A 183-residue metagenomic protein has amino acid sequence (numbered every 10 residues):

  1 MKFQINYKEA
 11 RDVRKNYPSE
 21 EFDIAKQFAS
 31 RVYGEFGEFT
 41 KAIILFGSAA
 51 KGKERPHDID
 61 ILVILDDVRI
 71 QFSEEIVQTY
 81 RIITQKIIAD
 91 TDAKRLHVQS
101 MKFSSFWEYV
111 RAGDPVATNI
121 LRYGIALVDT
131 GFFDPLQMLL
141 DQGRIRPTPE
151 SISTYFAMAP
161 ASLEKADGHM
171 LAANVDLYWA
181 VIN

Functional and structural regions predicted by a protein language model:
M1-F39, A50-P56, D66-N183: Catalytic core of pol beta-like nucleotidyltransferases
F46-S48: Glycine-rich beta-strand-to-loop/alpha-helix junction loops that act as flexible
D60: N-terminal loops that bind phosphate or other acidic moieties and the adjacent beta-alpha structural core
